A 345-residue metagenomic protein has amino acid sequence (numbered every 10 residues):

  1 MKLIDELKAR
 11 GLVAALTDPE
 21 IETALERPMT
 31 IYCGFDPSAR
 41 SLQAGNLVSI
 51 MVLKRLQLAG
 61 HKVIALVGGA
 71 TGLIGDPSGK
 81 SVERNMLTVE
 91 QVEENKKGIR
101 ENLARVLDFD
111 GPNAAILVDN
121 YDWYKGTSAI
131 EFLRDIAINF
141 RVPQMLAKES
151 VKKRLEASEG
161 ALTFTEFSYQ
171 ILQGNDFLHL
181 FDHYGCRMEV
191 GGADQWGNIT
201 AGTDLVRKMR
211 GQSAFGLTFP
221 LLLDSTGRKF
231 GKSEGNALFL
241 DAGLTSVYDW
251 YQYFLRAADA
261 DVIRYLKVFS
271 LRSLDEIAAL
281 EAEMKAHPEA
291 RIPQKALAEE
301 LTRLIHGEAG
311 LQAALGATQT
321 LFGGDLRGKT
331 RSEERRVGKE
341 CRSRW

Functional and structural regions predicted by a protein language model:
M1-Q195, T200-T203, M209-F215, R228: NTP-dependent nucleotidyl-transfer catalytic core
R40, M51, I74-S81, G197-N198 (+6 more regions): Residues at secondary-structure transition points
V206-S343: Conserved nucleotide- and phosphate/pyrophosphate-binding catalytic cores in adenylate/nucleotidyl-handling enzymes
